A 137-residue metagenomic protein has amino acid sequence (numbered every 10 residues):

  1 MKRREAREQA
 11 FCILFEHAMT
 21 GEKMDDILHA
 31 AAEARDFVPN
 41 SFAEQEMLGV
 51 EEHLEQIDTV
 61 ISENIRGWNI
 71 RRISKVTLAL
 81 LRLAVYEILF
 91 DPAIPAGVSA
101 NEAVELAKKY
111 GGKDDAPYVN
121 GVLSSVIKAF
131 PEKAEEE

Functional and structural regions predicted by a protein language model:
M1-E137: N-terminal interaction/assembly modules
